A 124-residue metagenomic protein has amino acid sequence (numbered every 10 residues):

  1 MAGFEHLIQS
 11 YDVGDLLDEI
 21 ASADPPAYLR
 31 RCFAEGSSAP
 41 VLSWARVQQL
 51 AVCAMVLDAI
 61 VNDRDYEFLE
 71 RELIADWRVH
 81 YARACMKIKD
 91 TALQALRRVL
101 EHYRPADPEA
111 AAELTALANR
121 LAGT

Functional and structural regions predicted by a protein language model:
M1-V41: Short terminal alpha-helical segments
A27, R31-C32, F68-E72, A112: Short sequence/structural elements of tandem HEAT/ARM alpha-solenoid repeats
S38-W44, R104-E109: Charged, low-complexity interaction regions
W44-Q49, I88: Positions within the helices of HEAT/ARM-like alpha-solenoid repeats
V47-V61: Short, hydrophobic/amphipathic alpha-helical patches that form generic packing surfaces within helical domains
D58-R71: Short, solvent-exposed secondary-structure capping/transition elements
W77-T124: Amphipathic alpha-helical binding modules
